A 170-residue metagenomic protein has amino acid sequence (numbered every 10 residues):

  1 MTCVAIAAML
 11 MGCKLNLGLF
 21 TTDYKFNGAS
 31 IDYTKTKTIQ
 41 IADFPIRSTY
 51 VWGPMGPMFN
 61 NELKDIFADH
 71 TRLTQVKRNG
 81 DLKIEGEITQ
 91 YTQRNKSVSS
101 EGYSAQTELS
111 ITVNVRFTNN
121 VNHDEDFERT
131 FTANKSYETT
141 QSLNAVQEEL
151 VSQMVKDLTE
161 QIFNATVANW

Functional and structural regions predicted by a protein language model:
M1-C13: Sec-dependent bacterial lipoprotein signal peptides
M11-N61, N164-W170: A structural "domain/chain start" motif
F26, D69-T74, R78-D126, T130 (+2 more regions): Surface-exposed short loop/turn segments
P45-W52, Q141-E149: Second-shell loop/turn segments in exported
M55-K77: Extracytoplasmic/periplasmic/luminal assembly and interaction segments in envelope/secretory/respiratory proteins
Q147-W170: Compositionally biased, intrinsically disordered linkers/stalks adjacent to structured regions
